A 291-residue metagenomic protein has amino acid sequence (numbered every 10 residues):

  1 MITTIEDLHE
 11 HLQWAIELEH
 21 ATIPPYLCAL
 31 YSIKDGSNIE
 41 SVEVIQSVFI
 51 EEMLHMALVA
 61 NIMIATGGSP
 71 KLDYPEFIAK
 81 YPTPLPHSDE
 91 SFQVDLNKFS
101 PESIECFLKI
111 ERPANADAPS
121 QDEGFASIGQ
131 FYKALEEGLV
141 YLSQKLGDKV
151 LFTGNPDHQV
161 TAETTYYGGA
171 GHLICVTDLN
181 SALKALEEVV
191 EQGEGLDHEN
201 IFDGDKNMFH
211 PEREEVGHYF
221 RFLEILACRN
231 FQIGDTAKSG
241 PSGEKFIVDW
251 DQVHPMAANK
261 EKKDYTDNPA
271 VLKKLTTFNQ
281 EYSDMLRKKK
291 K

Functional and structural regions predicted by a protein language model:
M1-K291: Non-heme di-metal
